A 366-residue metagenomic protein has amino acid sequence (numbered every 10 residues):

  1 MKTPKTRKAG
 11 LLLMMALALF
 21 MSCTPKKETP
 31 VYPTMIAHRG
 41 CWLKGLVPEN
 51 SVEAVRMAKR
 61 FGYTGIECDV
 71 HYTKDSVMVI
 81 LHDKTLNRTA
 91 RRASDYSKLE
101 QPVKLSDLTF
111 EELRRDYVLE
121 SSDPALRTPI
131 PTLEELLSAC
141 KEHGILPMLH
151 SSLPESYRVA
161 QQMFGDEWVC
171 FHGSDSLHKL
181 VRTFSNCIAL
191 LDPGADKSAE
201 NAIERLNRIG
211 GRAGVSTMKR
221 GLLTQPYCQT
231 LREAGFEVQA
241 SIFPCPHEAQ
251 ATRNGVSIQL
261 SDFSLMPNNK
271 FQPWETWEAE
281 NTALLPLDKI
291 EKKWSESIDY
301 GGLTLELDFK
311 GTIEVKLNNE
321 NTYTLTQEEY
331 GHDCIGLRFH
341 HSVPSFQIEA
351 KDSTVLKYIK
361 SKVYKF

Functional and structural regions predicted by a protein language model:
K2-L11: Bacterial N-terminal signal peptides that target proteins for export
L12-F20: Bacterial N-terminal signal peptides
C23-L284, S345-A350: Phosphate-group recognition and catalysis centered on beta-loop-alpha active-site segments
A283-I298, H332-G336: Short beta-strands within extracellular/lumenal beta-sheet-rich domains
D299-G311, P344-A350: A short beta-strand element within beta-rich, extracytoplasmic domains of secreted/secretory-pathway proteins
G311-N321: Short, surface-exposed beta-strand/strand-loop-strand elements in extracellular ectodomains
E320-S342: Extracellular carbohydrate recognition and processing domains and analogous Trp-centered ligand-binding platforms
D352-F366: Exposed low-complexity, polar/acidic, P/S/T/G-rich flexible segments that act as propeptides, protease-susceptible
